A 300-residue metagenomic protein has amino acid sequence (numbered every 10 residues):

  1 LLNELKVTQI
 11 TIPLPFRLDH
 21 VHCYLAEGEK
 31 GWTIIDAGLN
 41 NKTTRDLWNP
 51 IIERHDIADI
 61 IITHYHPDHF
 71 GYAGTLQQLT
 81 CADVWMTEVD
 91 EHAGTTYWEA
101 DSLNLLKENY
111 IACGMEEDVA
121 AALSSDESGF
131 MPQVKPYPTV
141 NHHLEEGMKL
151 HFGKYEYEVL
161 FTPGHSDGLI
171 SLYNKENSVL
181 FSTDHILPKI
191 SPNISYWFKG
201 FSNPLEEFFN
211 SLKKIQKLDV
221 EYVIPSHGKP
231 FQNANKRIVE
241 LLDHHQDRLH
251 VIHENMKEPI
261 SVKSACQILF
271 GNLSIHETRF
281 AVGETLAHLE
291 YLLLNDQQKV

Functional and structural regions predicted by a protein language model:
L2-H55, S171-T183: Conserved beta-strand hairpin/beta-sheet module of binuclear metal-dependent hydrolase folds, prominently
H20, A93-W98, I190-I194: Short, charged, surface-exposed secondary-structure boundary motifs
A26, D36, H64, T87 (+8 more regions): Divalent metal-coordination and catalytic microenvironments
W32, L39, F130-V134, E156-Q246: Metallo-beta-lactamase
T43, Y65, F70-Y72, D167 (+1 more regions): Short N-terminal helix/helix-N-cap motif within the alpha/beta-hydrolase-1
N49-L150, Q232: Active-site HxH/HxHxD metal-binding segment of metal-dependent hydrolases
C81-M86, F181-S182, E277: Short hydrophobic/aromatic-enriched beta-strand-loop microsegments
H250-V300: C-terminal regulatory/interaction regions
